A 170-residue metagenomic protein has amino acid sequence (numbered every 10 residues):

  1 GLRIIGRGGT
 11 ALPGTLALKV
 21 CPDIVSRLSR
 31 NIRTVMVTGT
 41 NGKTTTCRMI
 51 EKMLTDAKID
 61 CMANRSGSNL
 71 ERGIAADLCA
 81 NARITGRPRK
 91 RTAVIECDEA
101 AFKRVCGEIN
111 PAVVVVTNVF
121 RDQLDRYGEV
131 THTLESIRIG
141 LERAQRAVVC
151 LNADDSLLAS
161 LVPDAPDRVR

Functional and structural regions predicted by a protein language model:
G1-M36, D56-A57, E71-T85: Short, basic phosphate-binding NTP loop
R33, R91, A112, A147: Conserved acidic residues
R33, T45-R65: A conserved segment at the C-terminal end of the G1
M36, V94-E96, V115, C150: Structural motif
G42: Conserved glycine(s) of the Walker
I59-G73, N118: Short beta-strand-centered segment that lines the nucleotide-binding/catalytic pocket of NTP-utilizing
C97-D122, L161-R170: Extended acidic/charged loop-beta regions that coordinate divalent cations and stabilize anionic phosphate/carboxylate
F120-R170: Acidic, Mg2+-coordinating active-site environments of NTP-dependent enzymes
